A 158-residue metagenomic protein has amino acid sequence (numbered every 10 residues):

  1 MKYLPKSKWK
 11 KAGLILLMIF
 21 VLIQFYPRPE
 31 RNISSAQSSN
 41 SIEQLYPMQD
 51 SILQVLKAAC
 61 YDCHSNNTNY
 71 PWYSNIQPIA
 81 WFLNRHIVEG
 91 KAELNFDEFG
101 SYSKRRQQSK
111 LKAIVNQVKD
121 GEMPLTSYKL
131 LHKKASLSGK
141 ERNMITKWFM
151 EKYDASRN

Functional and structural regions predicted by a protein language model:
L4-A12: N-terminal membrane topogenic signal
K11-P27: Hydrophobic membrane-insertion alpha-helices, especially the h-region of bacterial N-terminal signal peptides
F25-A36: Aromatic-capped interface at the extracytoplasmic side of an N-terminal signal-anchor transmembrane helix
S34-L56: Electrostatic cytochrome c docking/interface patches
L56-N67, M123, I145: The canonical Cys-X-X-Cys-His
Y70-N84: Acidic helix-start/capping segments at beta-turn-to-alpha-helix junctions
H86-N116, K133-R142: Electron-transfer interface patches adjacent to heme c in soluble/periplasmic c-type cytochromes and di-/multiheme
D120-E122, K129, K133-R157: C-terminal capping alpha-helices of c-type cytochrome domains
